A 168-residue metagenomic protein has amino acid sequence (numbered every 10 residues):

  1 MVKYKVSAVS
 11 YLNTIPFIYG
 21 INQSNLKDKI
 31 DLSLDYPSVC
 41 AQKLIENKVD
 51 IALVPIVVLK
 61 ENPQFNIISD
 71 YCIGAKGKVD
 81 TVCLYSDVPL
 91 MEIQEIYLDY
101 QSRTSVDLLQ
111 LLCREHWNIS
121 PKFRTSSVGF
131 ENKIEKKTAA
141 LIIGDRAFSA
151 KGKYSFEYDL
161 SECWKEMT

Functional and structural regions predicted by a protein language model:
M1-A75, M91, S120, K151: N-terminal hydrophobic or amphipathic helices and topogenic motifs
V2-Q23, L34, T81-K133, K137-T138: Bilobed "Venus flytrap"/periplasmic-binding protein-like clamshell domains and structurally analogous long
V6, S69-V88, W164-T168: Hydrophobic/proline-rich hinge and linker segments of small-molecule sensing/allosteric domains, predominantly
L53, Y97, L141-I143: Structural motif
T125-T168: Pocket-lining segment of extracytoplasmic ligand-binding domains
